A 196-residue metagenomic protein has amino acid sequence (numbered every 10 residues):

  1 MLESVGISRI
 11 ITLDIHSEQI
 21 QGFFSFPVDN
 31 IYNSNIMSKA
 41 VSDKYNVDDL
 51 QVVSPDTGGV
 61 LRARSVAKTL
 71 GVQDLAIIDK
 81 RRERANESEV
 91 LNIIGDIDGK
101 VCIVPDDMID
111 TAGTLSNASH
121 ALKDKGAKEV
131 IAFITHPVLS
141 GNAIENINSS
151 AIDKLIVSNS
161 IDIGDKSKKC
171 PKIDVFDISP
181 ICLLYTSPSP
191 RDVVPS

Functional and structural regions predicted by a protein language model:
M1-V5, I31-L50, S179-S187: Hydrophobic alpha-helical segments within soluble ligand-binding/sensing domains
S4, S42-D43, D48-K168: PRPP/pyrophosphate-binding module of the type I phosphoribosyltransferase fold
I10, V28-N30, V52, L75-I77 (+1 more regions): Conserved beta-strand scaffold positions in the cores of enzyme catalytic domains, especially in NTP/NDP-utilizing
E18-A40, E145, S149-K154, S160 (+1 more regions): Short acidic, glycine/proline-enriched helix-loop-strand junctions
P27, P55, P188-P190: Proline-rich low-complexity regions
Y185-S196: Single conserved hydrophobic/aromatic residue that forms the stacking wall/gate of nucleotide- or nucleobase-binding
